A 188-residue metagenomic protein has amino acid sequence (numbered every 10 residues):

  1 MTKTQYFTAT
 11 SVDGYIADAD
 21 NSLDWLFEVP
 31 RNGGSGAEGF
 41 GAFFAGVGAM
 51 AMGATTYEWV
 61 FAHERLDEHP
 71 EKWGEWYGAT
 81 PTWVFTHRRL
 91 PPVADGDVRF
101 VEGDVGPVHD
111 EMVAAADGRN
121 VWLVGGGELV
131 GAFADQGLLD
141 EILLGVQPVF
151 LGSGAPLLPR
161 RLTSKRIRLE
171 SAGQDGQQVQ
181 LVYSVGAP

Functional and structural regions predicted by a protein language model:
M1-P188: Enzymes that bind and transform nitrogen-containing heteroaromatic metabolites
